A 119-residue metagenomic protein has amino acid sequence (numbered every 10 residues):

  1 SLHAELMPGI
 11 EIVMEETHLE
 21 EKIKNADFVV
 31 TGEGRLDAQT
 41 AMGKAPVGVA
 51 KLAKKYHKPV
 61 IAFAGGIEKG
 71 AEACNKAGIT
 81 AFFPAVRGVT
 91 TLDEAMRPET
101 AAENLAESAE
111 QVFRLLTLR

Functional and structural regions predicted by a protein language model:
S1-R119: N-terminal loops that bind phosphate or other acidic moieties and the adjacent beta-alpha structural core
